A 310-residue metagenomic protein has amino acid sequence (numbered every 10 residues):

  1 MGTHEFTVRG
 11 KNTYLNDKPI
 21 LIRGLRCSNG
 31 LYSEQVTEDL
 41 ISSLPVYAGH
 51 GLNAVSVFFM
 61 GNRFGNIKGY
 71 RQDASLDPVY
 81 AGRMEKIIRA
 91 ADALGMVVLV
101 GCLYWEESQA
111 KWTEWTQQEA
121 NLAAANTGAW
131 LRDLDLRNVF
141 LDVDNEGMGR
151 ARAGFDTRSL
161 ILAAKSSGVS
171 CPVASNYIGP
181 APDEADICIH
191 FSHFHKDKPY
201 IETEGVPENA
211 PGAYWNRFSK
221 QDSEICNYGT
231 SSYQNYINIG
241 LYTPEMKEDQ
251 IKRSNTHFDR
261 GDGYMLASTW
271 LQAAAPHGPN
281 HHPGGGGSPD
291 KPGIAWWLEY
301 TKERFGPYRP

Functional and structural regions predicted by a protein language model:
M1-T3: Basic/polar N-terminal segments that are highly enriched at the extreme N-terminus, encompassing both cleavable
E5-A185, F194-P199: Active-site mouth of glycoside hydrolases
H50, P289-P310: Non-catalytic C-terminal accessory modules of carbohydrate-active enzymes
L122-A123, D135-L298: Extracellular glycoside hydrolase catalytic/binding regions
